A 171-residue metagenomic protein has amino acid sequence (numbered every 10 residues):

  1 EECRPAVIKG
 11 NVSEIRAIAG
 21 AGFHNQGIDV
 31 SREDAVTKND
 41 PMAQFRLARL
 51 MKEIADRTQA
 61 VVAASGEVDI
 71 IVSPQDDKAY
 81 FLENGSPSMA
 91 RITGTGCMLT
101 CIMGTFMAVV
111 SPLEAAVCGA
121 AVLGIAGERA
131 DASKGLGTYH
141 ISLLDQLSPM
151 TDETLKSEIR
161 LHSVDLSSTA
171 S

Functional and structural regions predicted by a protein language model:
E2-A79: Conserved phosphate/ATP/ADP-binding segment of small-molecule kinases
K9-V12, F45-A48, C97, L113 (+3 more regions): Electropositive phosphate-/nucleotide-binding environments in soluble metabolic enzymes
R16, S73, D77-N84, G119-T138 (+1 more regions): Glycine-rich phosphate/pyrophosphate-binding loop at beta-loop-alpha junctions
A17, R91-V122: Short, small-residue alpha-helix embedded
L50-A55, P112-A126, H140-L147: Short, well-structured alpha-helical segments that form the helix of a local strand-helix-strand
S65, C101, T105, P149-M150: Transmembrane alpha-helical segments of multi-pass membrane transport proteins and ion-pumping complexes
E83-T93: Short pre-catalytic strand/loop immediately N-terminal to key active-site residues, enriched for Gly-Thr
G124-S171: Charged C-terminal helix
